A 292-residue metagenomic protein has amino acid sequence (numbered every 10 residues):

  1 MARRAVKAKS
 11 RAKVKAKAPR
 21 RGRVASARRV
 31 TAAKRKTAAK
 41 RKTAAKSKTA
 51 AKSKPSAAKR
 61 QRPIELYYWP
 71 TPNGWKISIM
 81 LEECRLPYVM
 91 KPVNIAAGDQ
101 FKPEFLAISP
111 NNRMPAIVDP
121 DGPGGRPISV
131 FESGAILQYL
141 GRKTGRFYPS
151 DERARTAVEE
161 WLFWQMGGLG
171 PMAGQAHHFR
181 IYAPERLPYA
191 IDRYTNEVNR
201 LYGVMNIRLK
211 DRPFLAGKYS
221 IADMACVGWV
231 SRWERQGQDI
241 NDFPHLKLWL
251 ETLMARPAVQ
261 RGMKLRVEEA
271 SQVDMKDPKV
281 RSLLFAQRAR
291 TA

Functional and structural regions predicted by a protein language model:
A2, V6-A45, T49-A51, S56: Low-complexity, polybasic segments enriched for Lys interleaved with small residues
R3-A5, R11-K15, K48-D192, N196 (+2 more regions): GST-like domain detector, emphasizing the conserved glutathione-binding G-site in the N-terminal thioredoxin-like
M80, G141, W229-V230, M263: Active-site-flanking alpha-helical
N94, I221, R266-V267: Short, solvent-exposed turn/loop segments enriched in Gly/Ser/Thr/Pro and often Arg
G98-D99, E251, A270-Q272: Short secondary-structure boundary/hinge segments and terminal tails
G122, W229, V267: Flexible loop residues that form catalytic and substrate-binding hotspots at small-molecule/glycan-binding clefts
R153, Q165-G262: GST-like fold's C-terminal all-alpha helical module
V267-A292: Acidic/histidine-enriched, glycine/proline-rich intrinsically disordered or flexible terminal extensions
